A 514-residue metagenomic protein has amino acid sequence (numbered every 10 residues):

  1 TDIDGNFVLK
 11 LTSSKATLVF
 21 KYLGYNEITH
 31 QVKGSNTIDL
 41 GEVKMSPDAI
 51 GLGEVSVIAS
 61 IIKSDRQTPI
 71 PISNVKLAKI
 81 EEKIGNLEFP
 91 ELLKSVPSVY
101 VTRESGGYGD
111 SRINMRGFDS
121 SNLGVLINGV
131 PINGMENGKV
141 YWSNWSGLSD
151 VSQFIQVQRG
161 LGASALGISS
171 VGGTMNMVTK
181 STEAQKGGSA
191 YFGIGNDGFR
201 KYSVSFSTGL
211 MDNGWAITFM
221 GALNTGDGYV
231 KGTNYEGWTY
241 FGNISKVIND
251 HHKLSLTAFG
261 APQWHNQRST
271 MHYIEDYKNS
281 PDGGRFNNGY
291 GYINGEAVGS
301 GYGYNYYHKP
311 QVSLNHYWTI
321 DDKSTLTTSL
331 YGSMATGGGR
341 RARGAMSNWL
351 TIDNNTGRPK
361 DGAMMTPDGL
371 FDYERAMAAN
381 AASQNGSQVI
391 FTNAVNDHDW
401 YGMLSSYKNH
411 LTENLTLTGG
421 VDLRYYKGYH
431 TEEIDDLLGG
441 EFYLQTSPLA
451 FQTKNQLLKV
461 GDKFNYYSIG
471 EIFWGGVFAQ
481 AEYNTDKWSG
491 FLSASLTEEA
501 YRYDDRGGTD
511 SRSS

Functional and structural regions predicted by a protein language model:
V8, P90-P131, G147, Q153: Extracytoplasmic beta-strand/coil segments of soluble accessory domains associated with Gram-negative outer-membrane
V8-K10, R112, P131-R159, V178-K180: Short acidic/polar hinge/loop motifs at secondary-structure boundaries that mediate gating or recognition
V19-N26, S35-E82, S120: Short, acidic, small-residue-rich periplasmic hinge/interaction motif at the N-terminus of Gram-negative outer-membrane
L161-S164, T174-L210, M220-K231: Short strand-turn segments of transmembrane beta-barrel domains in outer membranes, especially the first one or two
F192-G198, T208-L210, L223-D227, G260-W264 (+4 more regions): Transmembrane beta-strands of outer-membrane beta-barrel pores
S245, K253-Y317, R340-T392: Acidic/polar loop-and-plug regions of large Gram-negative outer-membrane beta-barrel proteins
A297-R341, S387-T418, Y429-H430, D462-F491: Outer-membrane beta-barrel transmembrane strands
T416-S514: Signature of Gram-negative outer-membrane beta-barrel scaffolds
